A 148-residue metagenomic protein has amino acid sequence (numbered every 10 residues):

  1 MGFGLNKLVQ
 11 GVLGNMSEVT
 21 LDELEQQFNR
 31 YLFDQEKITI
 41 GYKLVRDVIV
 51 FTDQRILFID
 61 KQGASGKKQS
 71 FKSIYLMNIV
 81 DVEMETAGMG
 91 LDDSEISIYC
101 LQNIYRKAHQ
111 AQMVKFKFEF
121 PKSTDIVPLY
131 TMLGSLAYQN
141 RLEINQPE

Functional and structural regions predicted by a protein language model:
M1-G4, E36, I56-F58, I104-R106: Short amphipathic alpha-helical segments, especially helix-boundary/capping motifs
M1-V50, P121: Anionic N-terminal interaction surfaces
F3-L5, V9-T20, S65-E148: Acidic, Ser/Thr- and proline-rich intrinsically disordered linker/docking segments of eukaryotic scaffolds
Y42-L44, D60-G63, E83-T86: Short, well-ordered turn and helix-capping elements at secondary-structure junctions
R46-S65: Short, compositionally biased strand/turn segments that nucleate or flank brief secondary-structure elements
